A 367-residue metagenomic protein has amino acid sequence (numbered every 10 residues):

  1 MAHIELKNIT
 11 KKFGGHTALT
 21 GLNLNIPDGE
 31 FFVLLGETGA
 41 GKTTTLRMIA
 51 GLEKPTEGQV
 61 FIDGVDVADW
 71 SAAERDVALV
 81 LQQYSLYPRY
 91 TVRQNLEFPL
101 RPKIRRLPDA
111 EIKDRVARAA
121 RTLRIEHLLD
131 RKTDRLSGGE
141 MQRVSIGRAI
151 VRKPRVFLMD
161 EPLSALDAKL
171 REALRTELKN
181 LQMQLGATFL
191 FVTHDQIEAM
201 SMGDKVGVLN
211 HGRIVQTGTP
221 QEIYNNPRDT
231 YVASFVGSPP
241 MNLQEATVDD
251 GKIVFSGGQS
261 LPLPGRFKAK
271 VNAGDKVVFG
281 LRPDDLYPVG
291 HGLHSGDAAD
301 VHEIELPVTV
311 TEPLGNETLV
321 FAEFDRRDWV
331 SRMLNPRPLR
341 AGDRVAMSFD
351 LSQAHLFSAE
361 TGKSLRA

Functional and structural regions predicted by a protein language model:
E5, N25, F61, A346-S348: ABC ATPase nucleotide-binding domain
L35-E37: The feature captures the beta-strand-to-loop junction immediately N-terminal to the Walker
A50: Helix-to-loop junction immediately C-terminal to a conserved catalytic motif
T56-Q59, H211, A354: Conserved coupling/switch loops of ABC nucleotide-binding domains, chiefly the family-specific signature
G58-D66: Conserved ABC transporter NBD signature motif
D76-A78, Q82, L86-Y231: ABC ATPase nucleotide-binding domains
K252, G257-T309, P338-A367: Glycine/charge-rich catalytic "coupling/switch" loops of P-loop NTPases
